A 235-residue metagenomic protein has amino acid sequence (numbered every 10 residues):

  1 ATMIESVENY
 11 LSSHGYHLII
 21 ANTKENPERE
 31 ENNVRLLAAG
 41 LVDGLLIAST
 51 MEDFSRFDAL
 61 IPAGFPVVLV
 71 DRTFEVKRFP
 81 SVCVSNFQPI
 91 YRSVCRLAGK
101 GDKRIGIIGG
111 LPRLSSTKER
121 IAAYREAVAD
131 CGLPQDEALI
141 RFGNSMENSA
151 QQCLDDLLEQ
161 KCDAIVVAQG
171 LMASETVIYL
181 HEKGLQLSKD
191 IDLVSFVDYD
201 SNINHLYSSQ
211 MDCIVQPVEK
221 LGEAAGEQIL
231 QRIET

Functional and structural regions predicted by a protein language model:
A1-C95, G99, C153-Q160: Alpha-helical recognition/docking segments in bacterial nutrient-uptake and carbohydrate-utilization systems
A1-S13, P89-S93, S115-P134, E175 (+1 more regions): Short, solvent-exposed amphipathic alpha-helices that sit in or adjacent to ligand/effector-binding or catalytic
L11-T23, R125-N148: Short beta-strand elements in bilobed, periplasmic/extracellular small-molecule ligand-binding domains
A21, A48, I108, V166-V167 (+1 more regions): Short hydrophobic segments within beta-strands
S49, N86, T117, Q169-G170: Helix N-cap/beta->alpha junction signal
P80-I107, A122, E126, E147-D155 (+3 more regions): Hydrophobic alpha-helical segments within soluble ligand-binding/sensing domains
K103-R104, Q135-L139, L187-L193: Short acidic capping loops at alpha-helix termini that bridge into adjacent secondary structure
L157-T235: Flexible loop/turn connectors
